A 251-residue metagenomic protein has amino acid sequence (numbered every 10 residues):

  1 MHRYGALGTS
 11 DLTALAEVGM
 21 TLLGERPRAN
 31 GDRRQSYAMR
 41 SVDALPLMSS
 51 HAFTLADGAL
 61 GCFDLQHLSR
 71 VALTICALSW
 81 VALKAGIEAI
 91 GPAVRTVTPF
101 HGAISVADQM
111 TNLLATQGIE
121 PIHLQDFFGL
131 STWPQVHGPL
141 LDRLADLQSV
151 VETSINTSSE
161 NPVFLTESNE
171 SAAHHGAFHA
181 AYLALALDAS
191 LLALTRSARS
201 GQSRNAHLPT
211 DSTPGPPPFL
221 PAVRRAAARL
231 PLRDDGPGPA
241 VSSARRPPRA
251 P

Functional and structural regions predicted by a protein language model:
M1-L7, S36, A172-A181, P221-A228: A short glycine/serine-rich beta->alpha loop
M1-V97: Active-site cavity-forming subdomains of large catalytic enzyme subunits
E17-T21, P46, D57-L60, D64-H67 (+10 more regions): Alpha-helical scaffold segments in soluble metabolic enzymes
A44-M48, E160-E170, L208, S212-T213: Active-site-adjacent bridging/hinge elements
V71, G102, L230-R233: Short acidic-hydrophobic sequence patches enriched in Asp/Glu that either
W80-R199: Accessory "access/gating" subregions that flank catalytic or transport cores
A181-P251: C-terminal catalytic subdomain
